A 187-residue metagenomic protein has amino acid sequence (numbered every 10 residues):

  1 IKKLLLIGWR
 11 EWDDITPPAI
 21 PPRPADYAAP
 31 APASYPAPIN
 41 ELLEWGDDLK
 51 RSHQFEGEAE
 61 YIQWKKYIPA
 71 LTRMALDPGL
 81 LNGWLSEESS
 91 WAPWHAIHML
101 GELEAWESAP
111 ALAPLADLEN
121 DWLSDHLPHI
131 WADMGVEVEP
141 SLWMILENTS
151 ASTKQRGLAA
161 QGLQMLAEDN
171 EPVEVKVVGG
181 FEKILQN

Functional and structural regions predicted by a protein language model:
L5-G83: N-terminal alpha-helical scaffold/docking segments in eukaryotic complex subunits
L6-W9, L42, W91, E119 (+2 more regions): Intrinsically disordered regions, especially transient/low-confidence alpha-helical propensity segments and coil-helix
W9, N120, S150-A151, E171: Residue-level recognition of short, well-ordered coil/turn positions that link secondary-structure elements
R10-D13, G46, K65, H95 (+3 more regions): Short linear interaction motif-like sites in intrinsically disordered regions of transcription factors
E11-D13, I145-T153, G162-L166: Hydrophobic transmembrane alpha-helix bundles
P24-P30, K50-K66, W84-L103, P114 (+2 more regions): Structural detector for internal amphipathic alpha-helices that build alpha-solenoid repeat scaffolds
P30-N40, W64-N82, A105-L115, V136-N148 (+1 more regions): Amphipathic alpha-helical scaffolding segments comprising HEAT/armadillo-like alpha-solenoid repeats
